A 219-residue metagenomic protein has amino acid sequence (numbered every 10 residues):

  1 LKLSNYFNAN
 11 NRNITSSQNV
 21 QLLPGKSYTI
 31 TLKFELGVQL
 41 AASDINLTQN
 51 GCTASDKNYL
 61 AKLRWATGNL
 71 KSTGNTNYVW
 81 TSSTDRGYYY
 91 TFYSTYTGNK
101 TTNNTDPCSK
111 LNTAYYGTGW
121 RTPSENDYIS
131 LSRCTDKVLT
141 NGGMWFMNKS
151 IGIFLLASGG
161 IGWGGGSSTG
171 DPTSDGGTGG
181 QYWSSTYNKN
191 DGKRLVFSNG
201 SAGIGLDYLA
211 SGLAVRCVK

Functional and structural regions predicted by a protein language model:
L1-C52: Extracytoplasmic cysteine-anchoring/structural motifs
K2-L3, N10-S17, D56, F154-S158 (+1 more regions): Short amphipathic beta-strand/extended segments with alternating polar/hydrophobic composition
Y6-A9, L60-K62, S150-I151: Glycine-centered tight beta-turn/hairpin loop motif at sheet-sheet or coil-to-beta transitions
N11, N19-L23, A54, Y59 (+3 more regions): Generic structural signal for short, flexible, solvent-exposed coil/loop and linker residues
I14, Y28, A54, Y59-W65 (+1 more regions): Short, isolated positions in well-ordered beta-strands
Q21, S27, C52, N58 (+2 more regions): Short linear sequence motifs
G37-S82: N-terminal module-boundary/linker segments of secreted carbohydrate-active enzymes
T67-N77, S82-S94, K100-D106, K110-R121 (+1 more regions): C-terminal, surface-exposed recognition/capping segments
